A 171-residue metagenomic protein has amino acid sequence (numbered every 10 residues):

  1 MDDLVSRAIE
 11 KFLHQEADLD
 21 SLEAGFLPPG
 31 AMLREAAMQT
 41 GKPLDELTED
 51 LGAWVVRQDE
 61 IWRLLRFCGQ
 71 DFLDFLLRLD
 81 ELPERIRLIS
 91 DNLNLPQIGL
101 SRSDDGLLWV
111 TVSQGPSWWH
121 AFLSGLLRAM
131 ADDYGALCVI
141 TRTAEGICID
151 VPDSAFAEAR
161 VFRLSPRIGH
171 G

Functional and structural regions predicted by a protein language model:
M1-T48: Charge-rich, low-complexity segments
D20-A37, E81-I86, A129-D132, G169-H170: Short flexible/disordered coil segments
G30-P116, H120: Amphipathic interaction/junction segments at domain boundaries or subunit interfaces
L95-T111, P116, A136-G171: Short terminal or interdomain "cap/linker" segment that borders an active site or interface and mediates
A121-L137: Short, non-transmembrane amphipathic alpha-helical segments
